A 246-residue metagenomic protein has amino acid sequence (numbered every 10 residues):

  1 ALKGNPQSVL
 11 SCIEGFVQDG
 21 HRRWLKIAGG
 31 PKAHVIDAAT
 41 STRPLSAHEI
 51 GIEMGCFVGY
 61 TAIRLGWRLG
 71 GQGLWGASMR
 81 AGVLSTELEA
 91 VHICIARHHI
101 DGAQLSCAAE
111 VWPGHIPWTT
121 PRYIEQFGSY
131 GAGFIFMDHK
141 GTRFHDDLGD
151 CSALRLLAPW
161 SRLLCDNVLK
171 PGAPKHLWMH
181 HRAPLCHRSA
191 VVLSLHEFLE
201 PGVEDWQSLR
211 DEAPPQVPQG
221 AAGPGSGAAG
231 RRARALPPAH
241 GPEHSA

Functional and structural regions predicted by a protein language model:
A1-A28, T42: Rossmann-like AdoMet
P6, L10, A33-I36, A62 (+3 more regions): A general structural signal for well-ordered alpha-helical segments in protein cores
R23-P121: SAM cofactor-binding core of SAM-dependent methyltransferases, primarily the Rossmann-like beta-alpha-beta module
R43, D101-Q104, F127-Y130, H181-A183: Short, hinge-like loop/turn segments at secondary-structure boundaries
C56, A108-A173: Active-site segment flanking the S-adenosylmethionine/decSAM binding pocket in AdoMet-dependent transferases
R64, I95-H98, P121-I124, D147-L148 (+2 more regions): Short, well-ordered secondary-structure micro-motifs
R143-A246: C-terminal substrate-binding/active-site "lid" region of AdoMet-derived donor-dependent transferases
